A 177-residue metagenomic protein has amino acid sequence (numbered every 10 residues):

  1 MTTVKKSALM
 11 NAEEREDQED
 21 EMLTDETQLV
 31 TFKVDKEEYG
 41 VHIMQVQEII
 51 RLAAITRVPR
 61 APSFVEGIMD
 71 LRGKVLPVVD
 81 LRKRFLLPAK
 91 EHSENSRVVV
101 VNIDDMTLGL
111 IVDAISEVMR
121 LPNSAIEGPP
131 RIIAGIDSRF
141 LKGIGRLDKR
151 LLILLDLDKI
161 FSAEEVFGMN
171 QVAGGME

Functional and structural regions predicted by a protein language model:
M1-E177: An acidic, low-aromatic, low-complexity terminal/linker signal
